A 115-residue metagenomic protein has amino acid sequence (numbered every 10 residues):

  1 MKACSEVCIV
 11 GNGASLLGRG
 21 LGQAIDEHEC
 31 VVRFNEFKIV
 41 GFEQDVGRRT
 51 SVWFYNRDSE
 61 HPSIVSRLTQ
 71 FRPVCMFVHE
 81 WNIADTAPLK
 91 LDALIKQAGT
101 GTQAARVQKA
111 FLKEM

Functional and structural regions predicted by a protein language model:
C4-G13, E29-N35: Short, hydrophobic/glycine-enriched beta-strand segments
Q23-M115: Acidic/Gly/His-enriched mid-domain segments of enzyme catalytic cores or analogous surface patches that mediate
